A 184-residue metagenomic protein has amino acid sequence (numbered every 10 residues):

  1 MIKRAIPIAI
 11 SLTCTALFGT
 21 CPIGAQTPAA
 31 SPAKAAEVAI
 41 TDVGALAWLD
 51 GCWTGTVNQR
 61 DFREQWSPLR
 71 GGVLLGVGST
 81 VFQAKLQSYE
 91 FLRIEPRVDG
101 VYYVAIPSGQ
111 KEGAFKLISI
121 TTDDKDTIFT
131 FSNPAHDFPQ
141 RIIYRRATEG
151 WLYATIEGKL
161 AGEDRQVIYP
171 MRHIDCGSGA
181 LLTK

Functional and structural regions predicted by a protein language model:
M1-R4: Positively charged n-region of N-terminal signal peptides that target proteins for export
A9-T20: Bacterial N-terminal signal peptides
T20-A30: Signal peptide processing junction and immediate N-terminal pro/mature segment of secreted/exported proteins
A30-A45: Extreme N-terminal tail/first-helix region
A35, E112-T121, W151-Y153, E157-K184: Edge beta-strand at a domain terminus
I40, C52, T56-A135: Central antiparallel beta-sheet cores of small beta-barrel/beta-sandwich binding domains
L46-G51: Start-of-domain marker
